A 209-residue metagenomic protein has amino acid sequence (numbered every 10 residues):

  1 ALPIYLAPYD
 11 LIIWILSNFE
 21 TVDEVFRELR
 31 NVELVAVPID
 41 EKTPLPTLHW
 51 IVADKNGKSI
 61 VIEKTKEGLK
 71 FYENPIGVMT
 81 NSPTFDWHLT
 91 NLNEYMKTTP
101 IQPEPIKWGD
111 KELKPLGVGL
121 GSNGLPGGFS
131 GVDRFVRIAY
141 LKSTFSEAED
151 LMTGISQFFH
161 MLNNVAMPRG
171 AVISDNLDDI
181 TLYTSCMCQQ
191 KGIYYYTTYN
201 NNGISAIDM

Functional and structural regions predicted by a protein language model:
Y5-L11, V136-L141: Acidic/histidine-rich, surface-exposed loop or edge segments in extracytoplasmic proteins
A7-P8, E33, P44, L177: Short, glycine/acidic-rich beta->alpha junctions
P8-V37, L151-F158: Proteins synthesized as precursors that undergo proteolytic processing into mature forms
T21-K64: Aromatic- and glycine-enriched pocket-lining scaffold segments that form the walls of small-molecule binding clefts
V37-P38, L45-P46, K55, T80-M209: C-terminus-biased signal that marks the final domain/tail of proteins
D54-G57, E63-G68, P75, C188-K191: Short acidic-glycine loop/turn motifs at beta-strand connectors
G68-Y72, G203-A206: A short local loop/turn or secondary-structure capping micro-motif enriched for an aromatic residue
